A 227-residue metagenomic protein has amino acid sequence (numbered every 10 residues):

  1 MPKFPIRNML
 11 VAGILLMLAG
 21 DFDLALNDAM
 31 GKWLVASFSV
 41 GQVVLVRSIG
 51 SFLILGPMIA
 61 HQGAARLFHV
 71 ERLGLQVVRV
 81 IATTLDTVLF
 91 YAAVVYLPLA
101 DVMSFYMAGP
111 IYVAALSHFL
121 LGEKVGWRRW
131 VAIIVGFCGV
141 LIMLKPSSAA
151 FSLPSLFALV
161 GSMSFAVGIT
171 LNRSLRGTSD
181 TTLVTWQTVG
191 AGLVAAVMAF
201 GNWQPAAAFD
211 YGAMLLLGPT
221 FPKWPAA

Functional and structural regions predicted by a protein language model:
M1-V11, R66: Short, Lys/Arg-rich, polar N-terminal cytosolic tail immediately upstream of the first transmembrane signal-anchor
A12, S37-L85, S164-V167, Q187-N202: Transmembrane alpha-helices of multi-pass small-molecule transport proteins
A12-G20, I59, A65-L89, L153-G161 (+1 more regions): Loop-to-transmembrane-helix transition segments
D21-A25, A29, G56, V80-V88 (+5 more regions): Hydrophobic/small/kink-forming positions within alpha-helical transmembrane segments of polytopic membrane proteins
A25, A29-K32, V40-G41, A150-W203 (+1 more regions): Transmembrane alpha-helical segments that form core, pore/gating elements of small-molecule transporters/exporters
A36-Q42, L89-F105, G177-T181, A226-A227: Structural motif at transmembrane-helix junctions in multi-pass transporters
F90-A92, G109-V131: C-terminal transmembrane-helix exit sites in multi-pass transporters
R128-L144, G161, F165: Hydrophobic transmembrane alpha-helices of multi-pass small-molecule transport proteins
